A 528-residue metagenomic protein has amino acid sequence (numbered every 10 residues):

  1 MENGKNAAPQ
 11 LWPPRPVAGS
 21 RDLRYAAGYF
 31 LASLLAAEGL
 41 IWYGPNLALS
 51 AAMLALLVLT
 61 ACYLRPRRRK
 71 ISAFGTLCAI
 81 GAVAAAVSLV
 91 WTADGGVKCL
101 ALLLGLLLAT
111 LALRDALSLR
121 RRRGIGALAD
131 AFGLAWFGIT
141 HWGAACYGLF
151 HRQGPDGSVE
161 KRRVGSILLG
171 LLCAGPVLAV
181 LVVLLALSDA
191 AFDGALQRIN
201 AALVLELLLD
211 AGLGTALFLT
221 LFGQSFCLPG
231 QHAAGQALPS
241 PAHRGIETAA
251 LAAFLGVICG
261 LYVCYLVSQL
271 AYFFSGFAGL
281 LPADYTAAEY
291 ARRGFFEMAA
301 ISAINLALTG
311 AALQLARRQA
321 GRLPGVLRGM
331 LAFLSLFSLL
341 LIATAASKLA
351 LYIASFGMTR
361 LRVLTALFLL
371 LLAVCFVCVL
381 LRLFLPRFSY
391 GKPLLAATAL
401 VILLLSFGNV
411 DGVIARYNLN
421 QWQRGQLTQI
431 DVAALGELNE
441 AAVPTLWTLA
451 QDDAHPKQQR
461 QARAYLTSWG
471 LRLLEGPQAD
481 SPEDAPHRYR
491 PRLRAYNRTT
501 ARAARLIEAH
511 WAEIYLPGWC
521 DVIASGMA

Functional and structural regions predicted by a protein language model:
M1-R65: N-terminal signal-anchor module of multipass membrane proteins
E38-D193, D210-Q231: Transmembrane-helix bundle segments that line or gate the permeation/cavity pathway in multi-pass membrane proteins
R163-I167, I246, R322-G329, F384-T398: Membrane-interfacial entry segments at the cytosolic side of transmembrane helices
S166, I199-G214, A283-A303, M358-L369 (+1 more regions): Short aromatic-rich membrane-water interface segments that cap or initiate transmembrane helices in multi-pass membrane
A252-L255, C259, F388-D411: Internal/C-terminal transmembrane anchor helices
F333-R382: Membrane-embedded alpha-helical segments of integral membrane proteins
L403-Q429: Hydrophobic alpha-helical transmembrane segments in integral membrane proteins
G436-A528: Extracytosolic and intramembrane catalytic regions of membrane-associated proteins in envelope/secretory systems
